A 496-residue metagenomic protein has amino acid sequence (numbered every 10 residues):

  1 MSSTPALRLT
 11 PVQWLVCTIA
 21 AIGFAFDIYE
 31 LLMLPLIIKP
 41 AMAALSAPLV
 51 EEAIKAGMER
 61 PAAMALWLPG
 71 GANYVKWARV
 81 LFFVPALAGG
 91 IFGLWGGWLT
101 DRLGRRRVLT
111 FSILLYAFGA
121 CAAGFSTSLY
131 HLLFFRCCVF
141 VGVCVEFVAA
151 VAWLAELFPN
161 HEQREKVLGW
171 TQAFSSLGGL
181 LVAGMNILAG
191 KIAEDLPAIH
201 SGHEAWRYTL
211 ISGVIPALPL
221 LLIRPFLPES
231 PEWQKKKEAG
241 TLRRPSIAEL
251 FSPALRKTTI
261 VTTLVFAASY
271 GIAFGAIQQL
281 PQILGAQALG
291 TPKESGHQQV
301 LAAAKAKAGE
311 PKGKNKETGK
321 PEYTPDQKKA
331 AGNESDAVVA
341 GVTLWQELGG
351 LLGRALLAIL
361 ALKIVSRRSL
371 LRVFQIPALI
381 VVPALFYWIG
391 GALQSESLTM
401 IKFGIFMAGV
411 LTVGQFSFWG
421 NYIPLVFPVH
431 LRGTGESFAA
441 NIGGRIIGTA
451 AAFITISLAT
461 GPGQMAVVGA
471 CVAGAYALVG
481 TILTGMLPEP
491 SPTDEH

Functional and structural regions predicted by a protein language model:
M1-H496: Transmembrane-helix signature of 12-pass secondary carriers
